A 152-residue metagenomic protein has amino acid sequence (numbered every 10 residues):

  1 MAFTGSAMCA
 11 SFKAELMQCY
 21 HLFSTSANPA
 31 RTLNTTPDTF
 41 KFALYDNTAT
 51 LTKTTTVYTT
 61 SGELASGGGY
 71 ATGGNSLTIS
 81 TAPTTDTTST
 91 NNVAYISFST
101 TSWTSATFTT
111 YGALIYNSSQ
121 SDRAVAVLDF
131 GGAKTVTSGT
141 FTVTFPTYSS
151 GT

Functional and structural regions predicted by a protein language model:
M1-Y111, S118-T152: Small cysteine-rich, disulfide-bonded extracellular modules of the LU/uPAR three-finger superfamily and closely related
